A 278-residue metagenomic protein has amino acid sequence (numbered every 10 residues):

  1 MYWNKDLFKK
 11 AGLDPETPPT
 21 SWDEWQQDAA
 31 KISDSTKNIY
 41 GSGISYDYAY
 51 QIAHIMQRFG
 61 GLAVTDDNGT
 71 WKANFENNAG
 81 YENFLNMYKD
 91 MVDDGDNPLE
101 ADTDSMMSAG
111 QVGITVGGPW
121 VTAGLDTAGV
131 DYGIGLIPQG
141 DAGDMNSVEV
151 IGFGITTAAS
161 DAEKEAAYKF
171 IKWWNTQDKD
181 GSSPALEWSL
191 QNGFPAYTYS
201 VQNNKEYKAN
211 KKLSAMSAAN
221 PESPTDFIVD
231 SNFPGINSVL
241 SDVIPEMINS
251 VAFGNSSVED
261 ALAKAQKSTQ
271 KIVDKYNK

Functional and structural regions predicted by a protein language model:
D6-T17, D94: Aromatic-glycine-rich donor-binding/catalytic loop that engages nucleotide-sugar donors across glycosyltransferases
F8, Q26-K31, A101-T115, E246-F253: Short helices/loops that flank or line small-molecule/ion binding pockets
K9, D23-K72, V112: Extracytoplasmic/periplasmic solute-binding protein
K9, P15, K205-E206, N220-K278: Conserved C-terminal helix/tail region of periplasmic/extracytoplasmic solute-binding proteins
P18-T20, L62-N83, L136-N146, Y199-K208 (+2 more regions): Short, solvent-exposed loop/beta-turn-alpha elements that line the ligand-binding surface or hinge of extracytoplasmic
Q26-S33, G69-E100: Glycine-centered hinge/linker elements that transmit conformational signals in sensory and ligand-binding systems
A49-H54, R58, N83-K169: Extracytoplasmic/periplasmic substrate-binding proteins
G124-D131, A142-V148, F153-D242: C-terminal lobe and pocket-closing loops of periplasmic/extracytoplasmic Venus-flytrap solute-binding proteins
